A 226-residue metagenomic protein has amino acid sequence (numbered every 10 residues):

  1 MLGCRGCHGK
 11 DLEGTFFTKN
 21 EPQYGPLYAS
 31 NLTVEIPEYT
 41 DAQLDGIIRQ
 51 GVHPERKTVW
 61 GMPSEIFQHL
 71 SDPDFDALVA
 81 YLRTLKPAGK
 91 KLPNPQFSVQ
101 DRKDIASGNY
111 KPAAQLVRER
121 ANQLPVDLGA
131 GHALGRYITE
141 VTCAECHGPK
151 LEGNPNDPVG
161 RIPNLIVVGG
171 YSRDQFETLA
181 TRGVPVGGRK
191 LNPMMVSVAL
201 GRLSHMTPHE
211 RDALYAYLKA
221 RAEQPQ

Functional and structural regions predicted by a protein language model:
M1, D104-T139, Q226: Electrostatic cytochrome c docking/interface patches
M1-K10, L44, L78, G135 (+3 more regions): The canonical Cys-X-X-Cys-His
M1-R5, H132-A144, G153-P163, H205-H209 (+1 more regions): Sequence context surrounding c-type heme c attachment/ligation sites in exported
C7-L12, K90, P185-K190: Proline-centered turn/helix-capping motifs that create local helix->coil transitions or kinks
G9-D45, V59-S71, V99-S107, G148-T178 (+1 more regions): Gly/Gly-Pro-rich "capping" loops immediately C-terminal to redox-active cysteine motifs in periplasmic/lumenal
A42-R49, H53, I66-L92, D174-L179 (+2 more regions): C-terminal capping alpha-helices of c-type cytochrome domains
Q50, G61-P63, N94-P95, L116-R120 (+5 more regions): Interaction-mediating elements
P54-K57, E145-C146, G153-D157, P185-N192 (+1 more regions): Substrate-binding/catalytic groove segments of enzymes that remodel or degrade extracellular structural polymers
